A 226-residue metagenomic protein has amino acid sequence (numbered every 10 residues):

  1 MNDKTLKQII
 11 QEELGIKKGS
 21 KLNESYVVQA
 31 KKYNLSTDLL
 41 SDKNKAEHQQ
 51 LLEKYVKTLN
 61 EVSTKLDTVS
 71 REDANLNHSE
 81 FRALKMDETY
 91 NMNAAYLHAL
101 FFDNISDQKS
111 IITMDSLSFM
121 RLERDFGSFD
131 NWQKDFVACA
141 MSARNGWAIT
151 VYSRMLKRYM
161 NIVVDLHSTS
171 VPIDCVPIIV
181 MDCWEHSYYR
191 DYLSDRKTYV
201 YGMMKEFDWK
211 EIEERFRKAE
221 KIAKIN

Functional and structural regions predicted by a protein language model:
M1-K17: Short acidic, low-complexity intrinsically disordered linear motifs used for protein-protein interactions
I9, K17-N226: Feature for soluble, non-membrane regions of globular proteins
